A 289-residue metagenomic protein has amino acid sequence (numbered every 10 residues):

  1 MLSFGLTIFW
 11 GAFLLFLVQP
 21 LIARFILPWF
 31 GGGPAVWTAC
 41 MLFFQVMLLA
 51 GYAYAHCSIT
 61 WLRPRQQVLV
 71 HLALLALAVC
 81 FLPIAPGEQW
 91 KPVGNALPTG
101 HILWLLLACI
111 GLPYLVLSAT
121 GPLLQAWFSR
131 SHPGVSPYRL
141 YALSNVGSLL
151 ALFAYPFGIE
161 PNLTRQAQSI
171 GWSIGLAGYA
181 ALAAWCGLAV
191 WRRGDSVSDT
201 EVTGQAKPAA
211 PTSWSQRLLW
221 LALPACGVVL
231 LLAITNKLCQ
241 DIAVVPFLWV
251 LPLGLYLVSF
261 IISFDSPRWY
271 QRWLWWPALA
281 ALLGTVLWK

Functional and structural regions predicted by a protein language model:
M1-K289: Alpha-helical transmembrane segments of multi-pass membrane proteins
